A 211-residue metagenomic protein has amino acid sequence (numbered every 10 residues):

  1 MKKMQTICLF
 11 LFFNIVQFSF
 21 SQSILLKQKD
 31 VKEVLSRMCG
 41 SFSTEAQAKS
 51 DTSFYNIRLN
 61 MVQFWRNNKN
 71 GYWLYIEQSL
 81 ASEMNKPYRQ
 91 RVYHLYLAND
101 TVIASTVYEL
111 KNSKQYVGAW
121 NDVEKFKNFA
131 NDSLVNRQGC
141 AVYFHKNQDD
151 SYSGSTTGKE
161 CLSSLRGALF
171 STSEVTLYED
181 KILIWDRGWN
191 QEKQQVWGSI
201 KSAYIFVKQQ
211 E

Functional and structural regions predicted by a protein language model:
M1-L26: Bacterial Sec-dependent N-terminal signal peptides
I7-I15, S50, N67-K69, M84 (+2 more regions): Residues in flexible loops and secondary-structure boundaries
V16-F20, I57, V62-Q63, V196-W197 (+1 more regions): Alpha-helix boundary/interfacial micro-motifs
F18-S21, K49, S155-K159: Short, charged, low-hydrophobicity "junction" segments
K27, V31-E33, T44-K69: Short, solvent-exposed loop/hinge segments that bridge or flank secondary-structure elements
Q28-C39, E45, S82-E211: Calycin-type beta-barrel ligand-binding domains and close structural analogs
Y55, N70-Y72, T101, D180: Residues at beta-strand starts and edge strands
L59-P87: N-terminal glycine/threonine-rich, aromatic-flanked beta-hairpin/loop signature
